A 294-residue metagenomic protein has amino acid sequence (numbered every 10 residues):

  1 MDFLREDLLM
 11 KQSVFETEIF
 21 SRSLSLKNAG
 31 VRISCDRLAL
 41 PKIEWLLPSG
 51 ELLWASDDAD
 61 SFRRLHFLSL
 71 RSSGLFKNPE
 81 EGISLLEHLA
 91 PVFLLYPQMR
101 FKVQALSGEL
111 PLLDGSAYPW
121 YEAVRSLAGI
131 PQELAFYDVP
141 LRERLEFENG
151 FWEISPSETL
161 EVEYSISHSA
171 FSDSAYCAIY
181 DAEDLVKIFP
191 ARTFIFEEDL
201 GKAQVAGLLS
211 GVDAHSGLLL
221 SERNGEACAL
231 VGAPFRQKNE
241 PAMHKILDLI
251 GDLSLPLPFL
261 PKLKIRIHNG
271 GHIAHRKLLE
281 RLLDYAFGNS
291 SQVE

Functional and structural regions predicted by a protein language model:
D2-E294: Short acidic-hydrophobic catalytic motif
